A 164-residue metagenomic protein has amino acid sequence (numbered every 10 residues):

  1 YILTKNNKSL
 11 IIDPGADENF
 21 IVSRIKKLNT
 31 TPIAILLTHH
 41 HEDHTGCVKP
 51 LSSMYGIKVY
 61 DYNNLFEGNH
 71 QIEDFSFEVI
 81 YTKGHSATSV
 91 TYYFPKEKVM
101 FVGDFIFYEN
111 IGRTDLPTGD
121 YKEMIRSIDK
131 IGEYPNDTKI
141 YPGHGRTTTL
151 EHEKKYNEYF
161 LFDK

Functional and structural regions predicted by a protein language model:
Y1-L28, T91-G103: Conserved beta-strand hairpin/beta-sheet module of binuclear metal-dependent hydrolase folds, prominently
I2-T4, N69-P95, V99: Core dinuclear metal-dependent hydrolase active-site scaffold
S9, A87-K164: Metallo-beta-lactamase
I11-P14, I33-H41, Y60-N63, T82-G84 (+2 more regions): Active-site neighborhood of phospho(di)ester-bond hydrolases with catalytic His/Asp-centered motifs
N19-Y62: Active-site metal-binding motif and surrounding structural segment of the metallo-beta-lactamase
T30, F75, P135-N136: Structured loop/turn residues at beta-strand edges in well-structured enzyme cores
G46, F77, T118-G119: Residue-level signal for the nucleotide or nucleotide-sugar donor/cofactor binding architecture
N63-N69: Adenosine-cofactor binding site in Rossmann-like domains, unifying the SAM/SAH pocket of S-adenosylmethionine-dependent
